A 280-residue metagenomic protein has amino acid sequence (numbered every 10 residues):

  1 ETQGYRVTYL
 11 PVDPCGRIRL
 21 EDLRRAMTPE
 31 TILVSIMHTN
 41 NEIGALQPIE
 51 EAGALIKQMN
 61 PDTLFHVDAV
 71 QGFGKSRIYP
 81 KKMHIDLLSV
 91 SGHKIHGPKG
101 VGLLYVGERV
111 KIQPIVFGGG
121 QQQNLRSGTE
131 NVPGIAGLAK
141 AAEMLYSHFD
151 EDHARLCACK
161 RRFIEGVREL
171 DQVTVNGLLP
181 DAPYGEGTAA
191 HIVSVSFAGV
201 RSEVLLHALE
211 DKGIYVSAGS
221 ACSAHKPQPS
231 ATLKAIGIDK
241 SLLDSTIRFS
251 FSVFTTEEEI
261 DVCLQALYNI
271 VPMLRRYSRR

Functional and structural regions predicted by a protein language model:
E1-R280: Pyridoxal 5′-phosphate
